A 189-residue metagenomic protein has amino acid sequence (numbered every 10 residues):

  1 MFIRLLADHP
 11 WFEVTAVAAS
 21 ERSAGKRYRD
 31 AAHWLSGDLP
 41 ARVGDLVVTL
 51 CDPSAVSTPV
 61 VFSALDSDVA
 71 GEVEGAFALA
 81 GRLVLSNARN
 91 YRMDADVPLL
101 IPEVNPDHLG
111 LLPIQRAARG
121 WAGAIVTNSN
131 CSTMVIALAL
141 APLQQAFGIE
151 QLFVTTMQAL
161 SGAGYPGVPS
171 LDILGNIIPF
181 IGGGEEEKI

Functional and structural regions predicted by a protein language model:
M1-E185: N-terminal Rossmann-like NAD(P) cofactor-binding subdomain of oxidoreductases, focused on the glycine-rich
